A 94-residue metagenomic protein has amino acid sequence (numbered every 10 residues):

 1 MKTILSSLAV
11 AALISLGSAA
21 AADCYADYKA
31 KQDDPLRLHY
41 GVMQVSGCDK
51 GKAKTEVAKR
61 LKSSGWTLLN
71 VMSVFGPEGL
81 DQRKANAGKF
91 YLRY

Functional and structural regions predicted by a protein language model:
K2-Y94: Terminus-proximal functional modules
